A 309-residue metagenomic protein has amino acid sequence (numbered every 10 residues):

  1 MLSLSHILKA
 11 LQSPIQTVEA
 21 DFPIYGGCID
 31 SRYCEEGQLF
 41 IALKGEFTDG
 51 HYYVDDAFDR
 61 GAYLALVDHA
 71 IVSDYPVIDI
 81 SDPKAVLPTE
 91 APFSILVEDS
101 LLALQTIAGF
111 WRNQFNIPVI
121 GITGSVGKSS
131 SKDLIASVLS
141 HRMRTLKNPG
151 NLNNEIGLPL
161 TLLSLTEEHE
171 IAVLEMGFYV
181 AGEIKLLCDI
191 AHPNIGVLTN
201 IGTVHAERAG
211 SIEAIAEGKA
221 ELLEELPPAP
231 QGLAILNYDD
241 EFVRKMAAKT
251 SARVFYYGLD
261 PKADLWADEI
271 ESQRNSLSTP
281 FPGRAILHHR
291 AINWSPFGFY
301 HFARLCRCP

Functional and structural regions predicted by a protein language model:
M1-L104: N-terminal leader/targeting and accessory segments in enzymes
L8, E90, L96, L102-Y238 (+1 more regions): Phosphate-binding loop of NTP-binding sites
A10, S73-D74, L87, V197-P309: Acidic, Mg2+-coordinating active-site environments of NTP-dependent enzymes
I15, T166-E168, C308-P309: Short helix-capping/linker segments at secondary-structure and domain boundaries
Q16, I95, L146, F255 (+1 more regions): General small-molecule cofactor/ligand-binding pocket signal
E19, E98, P149, Y257-D260 (+1 more regions): Residues at the C-termini of beta-strands that transition into short coil/loop
I29-D30, A42-K44, K147-P149, L174-E175 (+2 more regions): Thr-Gly-centered strand-to-loop micro-motif
T48-H51, Q105, E155-I156, A181 (+2 more regions): Loop/helix-junction capping segments adjacent to catalytic residues or to phosphate/diphosphate-binding pockets
